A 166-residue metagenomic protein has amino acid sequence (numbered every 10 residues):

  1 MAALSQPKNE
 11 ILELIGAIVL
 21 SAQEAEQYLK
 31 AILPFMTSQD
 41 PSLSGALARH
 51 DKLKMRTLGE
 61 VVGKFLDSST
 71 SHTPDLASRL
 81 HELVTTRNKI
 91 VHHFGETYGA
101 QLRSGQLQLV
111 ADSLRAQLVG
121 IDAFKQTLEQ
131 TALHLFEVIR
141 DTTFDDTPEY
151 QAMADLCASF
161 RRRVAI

Functional and structural regions predicted by a protein language model:
M1-G59, P74-D75, H81-T85, K89-H92 (+1 more regions): Amphipathic alpha-helical interface elements
M1-K8, G63-T70, G105-L107: Short, charged/polar, low-complexity loop and linker segments that flank or interrupt alpha-helical bundles
L33, V61-S69, H92-Y98: Membrane-helix exit/interface motif
D75-T131: Charge-enriched, short contiguous segments at helix-coil
L109-D112, A116-G120, E137-I166: Sequence termini and other peripheral, non-core segments
